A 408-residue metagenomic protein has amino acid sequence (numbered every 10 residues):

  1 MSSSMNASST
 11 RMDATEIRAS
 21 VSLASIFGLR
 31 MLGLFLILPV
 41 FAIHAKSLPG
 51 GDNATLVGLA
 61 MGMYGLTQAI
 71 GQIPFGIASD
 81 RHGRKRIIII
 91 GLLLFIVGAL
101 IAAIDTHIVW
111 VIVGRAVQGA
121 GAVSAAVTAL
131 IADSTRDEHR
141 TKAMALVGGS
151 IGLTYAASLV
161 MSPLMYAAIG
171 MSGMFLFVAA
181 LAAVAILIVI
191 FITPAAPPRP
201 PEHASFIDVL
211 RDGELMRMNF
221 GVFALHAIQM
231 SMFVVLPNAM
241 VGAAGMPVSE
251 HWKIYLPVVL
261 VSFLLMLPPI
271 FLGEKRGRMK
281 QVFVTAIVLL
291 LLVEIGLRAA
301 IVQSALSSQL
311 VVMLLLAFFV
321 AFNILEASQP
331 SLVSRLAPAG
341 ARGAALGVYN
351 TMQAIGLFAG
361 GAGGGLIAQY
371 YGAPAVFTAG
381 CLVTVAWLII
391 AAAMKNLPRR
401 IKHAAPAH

Functional and structural regions predicted by a protein language model:
N6-I17, T193-A224, H408: Juxtamembrane intracellular "pre-TM" segments in multi-pass secondary transporters
P39-A54, V234-E250: Short amphipathic helix-loop junctions that connect adjacent transmembrane helices in Major Facilitator Superfamily/SLC
I70-T106: Conserved MFS/SLC helix-loop-helix module at the cytosolic interface between two early adjacent transmembrane helices
G71-G83, L265-R278, A368: Helix-to-loop junctions at the C-terminal end of transmembrane segments in multipass secondary transporters
R86-L100, A179, Q281-G296, C381: Structural signature of the two symmetry-related core transmembrane helices
G114-G152: Cytoplasmic helix-loop-helix junction between adjacent transmembrane helices in 12-TM secondary transporters
A179-P198, I390-K395: C-terminal membrane-cytosol helix-exit motif in multi-pass small-molecule transporters
K280-Q329: C-terminal transmembrane helical hairpin of 12-TM major facilitator-type secondary transporters
